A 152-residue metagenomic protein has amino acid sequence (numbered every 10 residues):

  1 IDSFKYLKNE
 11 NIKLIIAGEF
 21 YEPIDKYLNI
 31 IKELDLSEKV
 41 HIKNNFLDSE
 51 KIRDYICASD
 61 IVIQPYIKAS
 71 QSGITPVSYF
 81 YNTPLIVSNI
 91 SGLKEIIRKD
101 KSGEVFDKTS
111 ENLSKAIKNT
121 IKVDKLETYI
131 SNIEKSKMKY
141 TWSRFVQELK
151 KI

Functional and structural regions predicted by a protein language model:
I1-I12, I30: Short hydrophobic signal-anchor/transmembrane segments that target glycosyltransferases and glycosylation machinery
F4, V77-Y79, I86: Short hydrophobic faces within alpha-helices
K13-L28, N44-N45: Glycosyltransferase donor-sugar binding loop
Y27-E50: Nucleotide-activated donor-binding/catalytic signature segment of Leloir-type glycosyltransferases, i.e., the conserved
D54-S70, T83: Acidic donor-binding loop of glycosyltransferase active sites
V77, I90-D100, E104-V105: Short acidic/histidine- and often glycine-rich active-site loop of Leloir-type glycosyltransferases that engages
K99-E111, N119-D124: Conserved acidic donor-binding segment of nucleotide-sugar-dependent glycosyltransferases
K125-I152: A charged, aromatic-enriched C-terminal amphipathic alpha-helix characteristic of glycosyltransferases across folds
